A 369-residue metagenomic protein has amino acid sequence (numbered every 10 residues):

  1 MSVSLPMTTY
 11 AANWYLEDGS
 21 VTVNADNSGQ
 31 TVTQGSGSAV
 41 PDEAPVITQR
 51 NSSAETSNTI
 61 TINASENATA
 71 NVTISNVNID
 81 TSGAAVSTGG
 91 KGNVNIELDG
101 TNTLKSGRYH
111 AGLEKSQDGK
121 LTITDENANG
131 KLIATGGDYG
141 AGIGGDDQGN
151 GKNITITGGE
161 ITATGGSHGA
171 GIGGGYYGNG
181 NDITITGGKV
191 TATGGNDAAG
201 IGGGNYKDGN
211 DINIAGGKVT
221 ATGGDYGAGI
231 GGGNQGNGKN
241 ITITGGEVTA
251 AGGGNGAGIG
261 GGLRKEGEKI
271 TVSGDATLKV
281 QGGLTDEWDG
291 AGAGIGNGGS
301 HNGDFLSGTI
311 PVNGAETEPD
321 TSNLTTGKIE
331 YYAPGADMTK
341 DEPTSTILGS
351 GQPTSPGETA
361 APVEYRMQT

Functional and structural regions predicted by a protein language model:
S2: Cytosolic nucleotide-binding catalytic cores of signal-transduction proteins
L5-T369: A composition-driven surface/loop motif
